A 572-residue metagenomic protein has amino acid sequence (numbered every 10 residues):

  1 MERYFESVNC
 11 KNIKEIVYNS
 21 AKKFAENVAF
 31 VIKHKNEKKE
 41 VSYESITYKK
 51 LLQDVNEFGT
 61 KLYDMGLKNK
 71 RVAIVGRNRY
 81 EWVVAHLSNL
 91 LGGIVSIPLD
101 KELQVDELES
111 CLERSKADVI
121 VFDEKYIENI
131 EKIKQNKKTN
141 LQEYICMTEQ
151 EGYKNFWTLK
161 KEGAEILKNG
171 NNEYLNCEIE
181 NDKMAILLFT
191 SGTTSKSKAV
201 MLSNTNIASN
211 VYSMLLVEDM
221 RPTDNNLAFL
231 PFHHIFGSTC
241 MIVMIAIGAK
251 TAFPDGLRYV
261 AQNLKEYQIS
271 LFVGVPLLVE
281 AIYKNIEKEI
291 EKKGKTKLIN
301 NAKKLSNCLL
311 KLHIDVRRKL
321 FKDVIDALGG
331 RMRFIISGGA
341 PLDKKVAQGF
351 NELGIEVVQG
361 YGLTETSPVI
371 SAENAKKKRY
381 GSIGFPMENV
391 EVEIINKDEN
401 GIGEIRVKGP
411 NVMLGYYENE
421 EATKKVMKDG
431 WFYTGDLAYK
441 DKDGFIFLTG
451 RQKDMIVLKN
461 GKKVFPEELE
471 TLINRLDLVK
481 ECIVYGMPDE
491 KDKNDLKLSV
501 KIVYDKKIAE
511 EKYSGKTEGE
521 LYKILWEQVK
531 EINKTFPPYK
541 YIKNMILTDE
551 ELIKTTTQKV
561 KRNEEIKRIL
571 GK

Functional and structural regions predicted by a protein language model:
I16-V17, L91-E162, L496, K506: Structural core segment of the AMP-binding/adenylate-forming
A25-V28, A164-F189, D219-N225: Conserved pre-ATP/AMP-binding loop-to-beta segment of ANL
E26-R79, V83, L87, Q104-E109 (+3 more regions): Conserved AMP-binding/adenylate-forming core of the ANL superfamily
S45-K49, A185-V211: Conserved AMP-binding A3 loop
L103, I120, G409, L414-G415 (+1 more regions): AMP-binding/adenylate-forming catalytic core of the ANL superfamily
A208-N225, F232-R318, R331: Conserved AMP-binding/adenylation subdomain of ANL enzymes
F272, V316, L320-I446, Q452-M455 (+1 more regions): Conserved AMP-binding/adenylate-forming
I483-P488, W526-K572: Conserved C-terminal "lid"/linker of ANL adenylate-forming enzymes
